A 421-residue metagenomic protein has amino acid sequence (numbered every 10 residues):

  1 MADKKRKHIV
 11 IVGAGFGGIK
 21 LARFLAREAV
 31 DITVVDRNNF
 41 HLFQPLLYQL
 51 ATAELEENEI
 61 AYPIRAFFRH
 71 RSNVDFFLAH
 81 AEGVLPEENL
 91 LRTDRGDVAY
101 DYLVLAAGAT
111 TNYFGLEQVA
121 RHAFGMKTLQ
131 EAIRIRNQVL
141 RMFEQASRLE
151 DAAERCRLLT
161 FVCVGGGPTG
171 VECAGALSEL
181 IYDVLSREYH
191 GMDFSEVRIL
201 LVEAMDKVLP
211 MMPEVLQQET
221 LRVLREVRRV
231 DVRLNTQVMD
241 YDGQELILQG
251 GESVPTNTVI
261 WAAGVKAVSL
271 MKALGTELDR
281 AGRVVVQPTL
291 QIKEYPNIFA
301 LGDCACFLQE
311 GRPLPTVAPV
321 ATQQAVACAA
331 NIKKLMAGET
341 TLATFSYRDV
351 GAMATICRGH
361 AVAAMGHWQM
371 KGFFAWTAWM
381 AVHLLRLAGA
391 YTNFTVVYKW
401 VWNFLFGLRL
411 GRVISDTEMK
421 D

Functional and structural regions predicted by a protein language model:
M1-K7, V74-V162, L180, I260: FAD-binding core/adjacent interface of flavoenzyme oxidoreductases
A2-F77, E82, F161, P168-M211 (+1 more regions): Beta1-alpha1 glycine-rich phosphate/pyrophosphate-binding loop at the start of Rossmann-like nucleotide-binding domains
R6, A329-D421: C-terminal, flexible cofactor-proximal segment of oxidoreductases
V12, V98-G108, V238, V254-G264 (+1 more regions): Short hydrophobic core segments
G17, G108-T111, A174, V265-A267: Short glycine-rich anion-binding loops that position phosphate/pyrophosphate groups of nucleotides and phosphorylated
T33-V35, F77, V104, F124 (+5 more regions): Hydrophobic/aromatic beta-strand patches that form the interior of the parallel beta-sheet core in alpha/beta enzyme
S72-G83, S178-P288, I292-E294, T340: A Rossmann-like FAD-binding core segment of flavoenzymes
R121-D151, Q244-I247, S253-Q323, A330: FAD-site-proximal beta/loop scaffold in flavoenzymes
